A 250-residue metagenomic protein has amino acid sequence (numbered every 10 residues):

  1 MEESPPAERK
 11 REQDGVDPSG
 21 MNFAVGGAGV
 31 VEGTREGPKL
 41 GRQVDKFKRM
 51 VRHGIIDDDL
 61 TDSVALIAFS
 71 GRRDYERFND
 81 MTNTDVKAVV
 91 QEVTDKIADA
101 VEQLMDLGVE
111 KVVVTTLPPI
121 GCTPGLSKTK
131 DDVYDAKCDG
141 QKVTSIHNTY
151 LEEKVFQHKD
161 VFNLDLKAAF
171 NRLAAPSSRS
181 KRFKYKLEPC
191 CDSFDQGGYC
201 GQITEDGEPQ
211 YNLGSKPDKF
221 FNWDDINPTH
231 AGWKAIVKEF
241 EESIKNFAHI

Functional and structural regions predicted by a protein language model:
M1-I250: Conserved active-site regions of diverse hydrolases
